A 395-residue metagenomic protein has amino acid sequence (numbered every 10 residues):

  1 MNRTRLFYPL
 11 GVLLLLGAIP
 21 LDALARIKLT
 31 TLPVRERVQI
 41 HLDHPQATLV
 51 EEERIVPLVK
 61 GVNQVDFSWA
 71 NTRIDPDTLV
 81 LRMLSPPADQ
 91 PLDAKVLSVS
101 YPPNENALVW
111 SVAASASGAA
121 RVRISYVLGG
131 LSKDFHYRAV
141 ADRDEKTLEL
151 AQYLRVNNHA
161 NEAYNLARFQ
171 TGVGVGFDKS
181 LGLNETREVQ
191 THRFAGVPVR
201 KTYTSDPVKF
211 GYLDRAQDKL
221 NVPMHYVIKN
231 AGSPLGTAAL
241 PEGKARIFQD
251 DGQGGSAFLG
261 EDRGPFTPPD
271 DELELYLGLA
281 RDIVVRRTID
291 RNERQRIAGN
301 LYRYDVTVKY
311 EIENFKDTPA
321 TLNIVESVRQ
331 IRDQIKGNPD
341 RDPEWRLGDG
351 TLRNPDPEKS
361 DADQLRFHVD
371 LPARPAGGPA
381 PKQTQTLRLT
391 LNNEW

Functional and structural regions predicted by a protein language model:
N2-T4, L14-L15, I19-W395: Long, intrinsically disordered, low-complexity accessory segments associated with secretion and vesicular trafficking
F7-Y8: Aromatic (phenylalanine/tyrosine) cluster motif
